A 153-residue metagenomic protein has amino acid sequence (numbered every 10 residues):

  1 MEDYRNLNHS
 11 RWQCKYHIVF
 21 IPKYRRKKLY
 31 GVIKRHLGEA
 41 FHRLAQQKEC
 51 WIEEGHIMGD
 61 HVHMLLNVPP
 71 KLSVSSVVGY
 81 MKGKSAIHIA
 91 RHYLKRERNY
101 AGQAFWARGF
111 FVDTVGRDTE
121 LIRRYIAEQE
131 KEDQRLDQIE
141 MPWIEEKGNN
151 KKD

Functional and structural regions predicted by a protein language model:
M1-D153: Basic nucleic-acid-binding interfaces
